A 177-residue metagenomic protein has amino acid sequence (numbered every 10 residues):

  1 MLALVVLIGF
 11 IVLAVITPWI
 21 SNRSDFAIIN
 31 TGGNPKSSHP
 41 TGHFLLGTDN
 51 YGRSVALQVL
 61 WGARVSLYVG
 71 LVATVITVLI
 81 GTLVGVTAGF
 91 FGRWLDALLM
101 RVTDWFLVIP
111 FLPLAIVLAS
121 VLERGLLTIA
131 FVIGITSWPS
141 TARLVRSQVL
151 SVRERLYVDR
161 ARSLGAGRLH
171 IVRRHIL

Functional and structural regions predicted by a protein language model:
M1-F26, V102: N-terminal signal-anchor/first transmembrane alpha helix
L2, N50-L177: Alpha-helical transmembrane segments of integral membrane proteins, especially multi-pass inner/plasma-membrane
V5, I11, H43-F44, W105 (+1 more regions): Intrinsic-disorder/low-complexity peptide segments enriched for small residues
V15-L57: Short membrane-interfacial helix/loop motifs at transmembrane-helix boundaries
